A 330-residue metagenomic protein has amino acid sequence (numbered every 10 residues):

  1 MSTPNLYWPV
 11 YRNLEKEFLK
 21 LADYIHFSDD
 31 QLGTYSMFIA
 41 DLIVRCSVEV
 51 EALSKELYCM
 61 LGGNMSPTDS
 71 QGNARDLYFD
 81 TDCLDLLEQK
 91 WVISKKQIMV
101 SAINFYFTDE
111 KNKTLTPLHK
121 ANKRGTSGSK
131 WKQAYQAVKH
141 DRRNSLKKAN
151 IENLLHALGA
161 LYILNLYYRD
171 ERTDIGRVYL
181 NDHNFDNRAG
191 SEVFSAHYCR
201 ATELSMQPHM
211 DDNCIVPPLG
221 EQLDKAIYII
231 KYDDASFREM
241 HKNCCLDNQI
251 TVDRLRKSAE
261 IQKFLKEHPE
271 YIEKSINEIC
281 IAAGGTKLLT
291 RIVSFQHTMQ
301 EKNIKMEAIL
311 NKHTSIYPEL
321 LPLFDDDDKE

Functional and structural regions predicted by a protein language model:
M1-C46, A52, E56: Charged alpha-helical initiation segments
C46, S127-R172: Internal, well-ordered interaction modules that form the hydrophobic cores of assembly/scaffold domains in eukaryotic
E51-Q133, V138-N144: Short non-catalytic regulatory patches outside canonical folded cores
L86-D109, D170-I175, G190-I215: Charged/polar, low-hydrophobicity segments characteristic of intrinsically disordered regions and flexible loops
I151-C199: Amphipathic, Lys/Arg-enriched alpha-helical patches that create a basic surface for binding polyanionic ligands
Y179-L223, Y232-D233, R238-H241: Short helix/strand-capping turn motifs
P217, Q222-E330: Preference for solvent-exposed, low-hydrophobicity sequence contexts
